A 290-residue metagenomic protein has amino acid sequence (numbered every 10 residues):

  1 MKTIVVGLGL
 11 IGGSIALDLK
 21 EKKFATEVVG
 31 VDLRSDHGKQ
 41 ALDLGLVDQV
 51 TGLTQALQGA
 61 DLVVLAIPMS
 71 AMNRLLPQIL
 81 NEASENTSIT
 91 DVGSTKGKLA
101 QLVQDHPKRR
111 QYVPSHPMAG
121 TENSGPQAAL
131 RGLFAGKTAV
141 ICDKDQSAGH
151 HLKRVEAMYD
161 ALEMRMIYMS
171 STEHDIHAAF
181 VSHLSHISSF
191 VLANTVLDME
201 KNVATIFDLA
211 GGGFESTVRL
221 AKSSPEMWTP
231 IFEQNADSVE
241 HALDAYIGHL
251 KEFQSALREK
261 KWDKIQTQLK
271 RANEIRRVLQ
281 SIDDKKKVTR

Functional and structural regions predicted by a protein language model:
M1-Q58: NAD(P)+-binding Rossmann beta1-loop-alpha1 motif at the extreme N-terminus of oxidoreductases
K2, E27, Q111, T138 (+1 more regions): Residues at the starts of beta-strands that form the adenosine-phosphate
L33-R34, I67, V92-S94: Short beta->alpha hinge that forms the Motif I/post-I loop of the SAM-binding pocket
L53-T90: Rossmann-like NAD(P)-binding element
L75-Q127: Rossmann-like NAD(P)(H) cofactor-binding subdomain of soluble oxidoreductases
L133-R219: Internal alpha-helical scaffold of NAD(P)-dependent oxidoreductase catalytic cores
V203-A272: Interdomain hinge/lid region at the active-site interface of Rossmann-like NAD(P)-dependent oxidoreductases
